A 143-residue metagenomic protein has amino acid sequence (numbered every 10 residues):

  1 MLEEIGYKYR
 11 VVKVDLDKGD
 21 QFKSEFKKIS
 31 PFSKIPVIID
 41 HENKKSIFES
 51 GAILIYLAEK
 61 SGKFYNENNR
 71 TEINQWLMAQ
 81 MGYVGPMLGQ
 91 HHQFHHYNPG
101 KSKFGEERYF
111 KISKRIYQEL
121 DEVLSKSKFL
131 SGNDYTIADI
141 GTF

Functional and structural regions predicted by a protein language model:
M1-K114, D121, K128: GST-like domain detector, emphasizing the conserved glutathione-binding G-site in the N-terminal thioredoxin-like
M87-H92, L130-F143: GST superfamily/GST-like fold recognition
K111-R115, E119, T136, I140-G141: Short amphipathic alpha-helical segments
